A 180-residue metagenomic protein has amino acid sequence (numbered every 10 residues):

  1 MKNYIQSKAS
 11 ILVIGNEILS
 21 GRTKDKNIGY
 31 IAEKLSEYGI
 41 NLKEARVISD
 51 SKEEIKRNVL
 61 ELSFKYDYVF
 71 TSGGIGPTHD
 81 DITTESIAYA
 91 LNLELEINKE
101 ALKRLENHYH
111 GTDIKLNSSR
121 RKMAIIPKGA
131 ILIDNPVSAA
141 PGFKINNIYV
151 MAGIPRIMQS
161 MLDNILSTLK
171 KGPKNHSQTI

Functional and structural regions predicted by a protein language model:
K2-A45, D50: Glycine-rich phosphate/diphosphate-binding loop of Rossmann-like nucleotide-binding domains
S7-K8, K128, H176: Structural detector for hydrophobic anchor residues on beta-strands
S7-V13, N58-D67, A139-K144: Short, hydrophobic/aliphatic alpha-helical segments
L12-V13, T71-G74, I133, M151-G153: Short beta-strand segments
N16-E17, G74-P77, P155-I157: Short glycine-rich anion-binding loops that position phosphate/pyrophosphate groups of nucleotides and phosphorylated
G29-I82, A88-Y89, H110: N-terminal small/polar loop signature for handling phosphorylated ligands or for N-terminal nucleophile
E54-R57, I82-G172: Proline/glycine-rich low-complexity loops and linkers
G172-I180: Short glycine-/aliphatic-rich beta-strand segments at the starts of folded cytosolic domains
